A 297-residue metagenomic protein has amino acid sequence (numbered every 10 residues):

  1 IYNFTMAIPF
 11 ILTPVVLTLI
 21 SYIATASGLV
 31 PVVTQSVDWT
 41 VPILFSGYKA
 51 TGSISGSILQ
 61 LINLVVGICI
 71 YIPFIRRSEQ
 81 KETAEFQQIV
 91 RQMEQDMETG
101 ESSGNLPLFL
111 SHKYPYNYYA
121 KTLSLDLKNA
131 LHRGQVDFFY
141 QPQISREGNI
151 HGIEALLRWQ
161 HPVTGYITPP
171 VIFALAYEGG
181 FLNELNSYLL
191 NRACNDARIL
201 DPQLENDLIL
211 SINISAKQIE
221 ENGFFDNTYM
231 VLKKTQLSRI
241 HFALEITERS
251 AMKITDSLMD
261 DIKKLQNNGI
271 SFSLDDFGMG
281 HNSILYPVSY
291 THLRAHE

Functional and structural regions predicted by a protein language model:
A7-Q92: Transmembrane alpha-helical segments and their short flanking loops that form helix-hairpins/helix-helix interfaces
R77-Y114: Short, low-complexity N-terminal regulatory "tails/caps" that precede and couple sensory modules
T99-L175, L274: Active-site core of bacterial EAL-family cyclic-dinucleotide phosphodiesterase domains
D126, P170-V171, L175, R192 (+3 more regions): Cyclic nucleotide signaling catalytic output domains
N129, R133, S145, P162 (+3 more regions): Nucleotide second-messenger and two-component phosphorelay signaling modules
H161-Y166, L190-C194, F225, D276: Short acidic-capped amphipathic helix/loop micro-motif used as an active-site/signal-coupling element
F181-L258: Catalytic core of bacterial c-di-GMP phosphodiesterases, primarily the EAL and HD-GYP domains, capturing alpha-helical
V231-R294: The catalytic core of metal-dependent phosphodiesterases that act on cyclic dinucleotides
